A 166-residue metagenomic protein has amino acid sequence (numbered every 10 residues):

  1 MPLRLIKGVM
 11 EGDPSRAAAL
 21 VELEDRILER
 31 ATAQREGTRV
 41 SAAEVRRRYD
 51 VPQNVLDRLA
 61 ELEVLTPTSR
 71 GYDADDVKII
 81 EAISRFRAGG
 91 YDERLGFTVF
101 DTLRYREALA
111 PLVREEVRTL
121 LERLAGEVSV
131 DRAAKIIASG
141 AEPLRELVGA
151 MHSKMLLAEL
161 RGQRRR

Functional and structural regions predicted by a protein language model:
M1-R166: Arg/Lys-rich, alpha-helical DNA-contact motif
